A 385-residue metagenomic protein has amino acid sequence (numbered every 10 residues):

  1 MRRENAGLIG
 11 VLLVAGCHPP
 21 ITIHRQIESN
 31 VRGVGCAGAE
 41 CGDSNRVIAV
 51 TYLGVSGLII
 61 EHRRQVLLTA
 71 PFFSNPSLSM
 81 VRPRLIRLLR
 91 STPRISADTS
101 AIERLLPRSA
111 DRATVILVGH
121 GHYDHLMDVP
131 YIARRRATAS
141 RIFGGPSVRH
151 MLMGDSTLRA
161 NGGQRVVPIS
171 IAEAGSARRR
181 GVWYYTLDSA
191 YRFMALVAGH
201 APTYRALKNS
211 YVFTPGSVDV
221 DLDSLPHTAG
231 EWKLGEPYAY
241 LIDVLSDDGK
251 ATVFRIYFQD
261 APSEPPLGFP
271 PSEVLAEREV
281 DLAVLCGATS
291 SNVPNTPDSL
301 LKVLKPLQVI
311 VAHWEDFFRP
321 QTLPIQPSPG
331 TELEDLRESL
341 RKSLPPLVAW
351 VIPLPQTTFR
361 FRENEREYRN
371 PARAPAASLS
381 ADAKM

Functional and structural regions predicted by a protein language model:
M1-G7: Bacterial N-terminal signal peptides that target proteins for export
V14-G16: C-terminal motif of bacterial Sec signal peptides marking the signal peptidase cleavage site
I21-D43, P146-A239, D243-A251, I352-P355 (+2 more regions): Metallo-beta-lactamase
V31-D43, R64-H122, P130-R134, T203-D219 (+3 more regions): Pre-active-site segment of Zn-dependent metallo-hydrolases
S56, P76, G121-L126, R149-L152 (+5 more regions): Active-site environment of divalent metal-dependent phosphoester hydrolases
L68-F72, R112-H122, F143-G145, I256-S263 (+4 more regions): Active-site neighborhood of phospho(di)ester-bond hydrolases with catalytic His/Asp-centered motifs
R141, R149, M153-D188, P297-M385: Binuclear metal-ion centers of metallo-dependent hydrolases, dominated by the metallo-beta-lactamase
D223-L304: Active-site-proximal loop/helix segments of hydrolase catalytic cores
